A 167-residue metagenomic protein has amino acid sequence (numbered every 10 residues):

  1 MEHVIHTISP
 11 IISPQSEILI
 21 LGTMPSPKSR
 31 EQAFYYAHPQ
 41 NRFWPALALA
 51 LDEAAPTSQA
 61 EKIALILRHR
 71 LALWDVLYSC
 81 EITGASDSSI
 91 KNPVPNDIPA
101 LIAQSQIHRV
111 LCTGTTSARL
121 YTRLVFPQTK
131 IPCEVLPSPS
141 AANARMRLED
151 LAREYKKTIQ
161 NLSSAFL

Functional and structural regions predicted by a protein language model:
E2-E17, P39, G84-P99, T122-L167: C-terminal capping/extension of enzyme domains
E17-T23: Short, hydrophobic/glycine-enriched beta-strand segments
P25-K28, Y78, S117, S140: Short, glycine/serine-rich, charged loops/turns that create anion-binding and catalytic segments at active sites
K28-S89: Short, surface-exposed acidic-centric catalytic microdomains
N41, S117-A118: Alpha-helix N-cap/helix-start and coil->helix boundary motif
P45-L49, A100, Q104, R123: Residue-level signal for well-ordered alpha-helical scaffold segments within enzymatic catalytic domains
R68-T116: Internal catalytic-core helix/loop-beta-alpha segment that presents or stabilizes conserved functional determinants
